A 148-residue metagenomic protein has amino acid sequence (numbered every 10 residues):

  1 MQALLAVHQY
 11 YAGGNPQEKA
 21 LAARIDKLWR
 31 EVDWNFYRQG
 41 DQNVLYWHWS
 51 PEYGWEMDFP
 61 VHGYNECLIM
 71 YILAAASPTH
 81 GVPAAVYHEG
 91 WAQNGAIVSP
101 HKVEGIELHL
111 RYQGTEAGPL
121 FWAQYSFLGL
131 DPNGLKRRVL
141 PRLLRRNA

Functional and structural regions predicted by a protein language model:
M1-L5, Q9-A148: Extended ligand-binding clefts on enzyme/binding-domain cores
